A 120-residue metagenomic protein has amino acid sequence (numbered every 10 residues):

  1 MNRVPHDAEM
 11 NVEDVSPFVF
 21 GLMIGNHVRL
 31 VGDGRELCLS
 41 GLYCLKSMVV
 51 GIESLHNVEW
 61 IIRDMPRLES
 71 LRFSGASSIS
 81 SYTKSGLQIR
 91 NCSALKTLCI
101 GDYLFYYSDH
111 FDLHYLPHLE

Functional and structural regions predicted by a protein language model:
M1-S47: N-terminal segments that cap or nucleate solenoid repeat domains
D7, V19, G34, L45 (+6 more regions): Conserved hydrophobic position(s) of the canonical leucine-rich repeat
A8, V28, I52-S54, S74-S80 (+1 more regions): Small-residue (G/S/T/A) turn/hinge positions that recur once per unit in extracellular repeat modules
G21-I24, M48, L68-S74, A94-G101 (+1 more regions): Leucine-rich repeat
Y103-Y106, F111: Ankyrin-repeat and related helical/solenoid repeat scaffolds used for protein-protein interactions
